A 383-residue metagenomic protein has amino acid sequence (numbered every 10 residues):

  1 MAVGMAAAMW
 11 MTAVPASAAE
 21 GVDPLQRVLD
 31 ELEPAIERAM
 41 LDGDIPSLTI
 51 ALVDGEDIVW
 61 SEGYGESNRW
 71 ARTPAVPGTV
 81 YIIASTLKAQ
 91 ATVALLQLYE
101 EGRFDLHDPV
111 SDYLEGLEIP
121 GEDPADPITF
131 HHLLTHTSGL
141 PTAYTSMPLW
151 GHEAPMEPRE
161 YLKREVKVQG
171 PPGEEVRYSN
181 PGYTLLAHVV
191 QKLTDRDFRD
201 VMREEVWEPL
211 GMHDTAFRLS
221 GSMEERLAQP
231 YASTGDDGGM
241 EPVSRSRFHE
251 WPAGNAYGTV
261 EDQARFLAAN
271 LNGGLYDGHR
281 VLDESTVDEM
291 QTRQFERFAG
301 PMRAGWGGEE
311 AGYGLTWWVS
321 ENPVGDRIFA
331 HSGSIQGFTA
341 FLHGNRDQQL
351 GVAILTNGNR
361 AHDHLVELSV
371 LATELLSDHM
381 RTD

Functional and structural regions predicted by a protein language model:
A2-T12: Bacterial N-terminal signal peptides
V14-A18: Sec/Tat signal peptide C-region and signal peptidase I cleavage site
A19-E62, Q191-R196, D200-E204, E208 (+2 more regions): Catalytic loop of the DD-peptidase/beta-lactamase superfamily, centered on the K-T-G motif and neighboring
E31-L32, R38-A51, W70-L133, G170-P181 (+3 more regions): Short active-site loop at a secondary-structure junction that contains or immediately precedes the catalytic residue(s)
A39, S47, I82-T86, L98-P141 (+5 more regions): Active-site helix/loop module of the DD-peptidase/beta-lactamase fold, centered on the serine-lysine SxxK catalytic
G63-A71, E157-Y161, Y231-M240: Acidic-glycine-rich active-site phosphate/pyrophosphate-binding loop
S67, E101, P120, H136 (+3 more regions): Generic structural signal for alpha-helix termini and adjacent loop/cap motifs
G78, I128, T142-R226, M240-A264 (+2 more regions): Catalytic-site signature segments of enzymes, centered on catalytic residues
